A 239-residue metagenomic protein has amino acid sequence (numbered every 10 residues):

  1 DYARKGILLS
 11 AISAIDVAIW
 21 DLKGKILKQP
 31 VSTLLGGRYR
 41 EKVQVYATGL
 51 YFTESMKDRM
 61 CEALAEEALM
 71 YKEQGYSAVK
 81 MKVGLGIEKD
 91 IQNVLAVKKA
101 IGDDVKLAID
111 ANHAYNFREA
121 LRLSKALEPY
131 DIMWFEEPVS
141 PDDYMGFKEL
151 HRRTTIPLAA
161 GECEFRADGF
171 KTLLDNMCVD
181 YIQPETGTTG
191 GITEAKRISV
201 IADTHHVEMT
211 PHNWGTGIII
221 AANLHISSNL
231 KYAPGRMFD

Functional and structural regions predicted by a protein language model:
D1-L107, N112-L121, K125-P129, R153: N-terminal capping/lid subdomain adjacent to the active-site entrance of alpha/beta enzymes
G6-L9, E137, N213: Periplasmic-binding protein-like
Q29-P30, W134, M177: Residue-level signal for pocket-adjacent positions within structured domains
E41-T48, S77-M81, V105-A111, F135-E136 (+4 more regions): Hydrophobic faces of well-ordered beta-strands that scaffold small-molecule active sites in alpha/beta enzyme cores
T48-F52, K82-G86, D110-N116, P138-D142 (+3 more regions): Active-site beta-loop-alpha junctions enriched in small/polar residues
K125, D131, S140-D239: Shared catalytic-loop signature of beta/alpha-barrel
